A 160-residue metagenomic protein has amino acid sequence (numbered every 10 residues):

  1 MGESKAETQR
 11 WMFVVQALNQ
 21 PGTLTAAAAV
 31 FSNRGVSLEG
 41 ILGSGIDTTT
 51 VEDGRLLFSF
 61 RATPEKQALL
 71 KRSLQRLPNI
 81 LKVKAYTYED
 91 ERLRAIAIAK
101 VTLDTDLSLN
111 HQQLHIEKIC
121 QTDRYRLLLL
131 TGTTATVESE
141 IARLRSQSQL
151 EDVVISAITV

Functional and structural regions predicted by a protein language model:
M1-W11, Q16, Q20-D53, P64-V160: Long, contiguous binding/interaction regions
L57-R61: Amphipathic, charged alpha-helical scaffolds that flank and support histidine-based chemistry in signaling
